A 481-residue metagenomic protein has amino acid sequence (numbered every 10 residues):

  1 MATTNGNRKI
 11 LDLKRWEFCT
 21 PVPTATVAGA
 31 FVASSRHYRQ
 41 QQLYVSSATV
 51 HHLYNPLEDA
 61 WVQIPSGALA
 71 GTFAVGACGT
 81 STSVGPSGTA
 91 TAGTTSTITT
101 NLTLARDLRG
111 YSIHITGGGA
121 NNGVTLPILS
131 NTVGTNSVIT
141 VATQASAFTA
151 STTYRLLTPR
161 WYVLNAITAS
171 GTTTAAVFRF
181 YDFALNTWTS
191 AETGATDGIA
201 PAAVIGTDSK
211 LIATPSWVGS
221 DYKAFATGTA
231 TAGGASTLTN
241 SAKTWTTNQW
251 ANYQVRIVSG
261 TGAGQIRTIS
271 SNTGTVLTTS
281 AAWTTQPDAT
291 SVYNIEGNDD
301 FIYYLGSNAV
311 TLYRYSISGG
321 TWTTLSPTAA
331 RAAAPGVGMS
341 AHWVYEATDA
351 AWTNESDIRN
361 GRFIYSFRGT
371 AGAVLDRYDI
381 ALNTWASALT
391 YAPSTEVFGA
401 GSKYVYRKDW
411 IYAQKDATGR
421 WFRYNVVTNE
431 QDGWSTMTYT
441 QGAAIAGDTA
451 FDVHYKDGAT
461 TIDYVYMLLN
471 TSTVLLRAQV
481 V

Functional and structural regions predicted by a protein language model:
M1-G85, T103-D107, F148-A224, T246 (+2 more regions): Kelch-like beta-propeller repeat domains
S66-L69, G79-A150, R155-L157, G171 (+4 more regions): Autoprocessing Asn-cyclization modules and mimics
